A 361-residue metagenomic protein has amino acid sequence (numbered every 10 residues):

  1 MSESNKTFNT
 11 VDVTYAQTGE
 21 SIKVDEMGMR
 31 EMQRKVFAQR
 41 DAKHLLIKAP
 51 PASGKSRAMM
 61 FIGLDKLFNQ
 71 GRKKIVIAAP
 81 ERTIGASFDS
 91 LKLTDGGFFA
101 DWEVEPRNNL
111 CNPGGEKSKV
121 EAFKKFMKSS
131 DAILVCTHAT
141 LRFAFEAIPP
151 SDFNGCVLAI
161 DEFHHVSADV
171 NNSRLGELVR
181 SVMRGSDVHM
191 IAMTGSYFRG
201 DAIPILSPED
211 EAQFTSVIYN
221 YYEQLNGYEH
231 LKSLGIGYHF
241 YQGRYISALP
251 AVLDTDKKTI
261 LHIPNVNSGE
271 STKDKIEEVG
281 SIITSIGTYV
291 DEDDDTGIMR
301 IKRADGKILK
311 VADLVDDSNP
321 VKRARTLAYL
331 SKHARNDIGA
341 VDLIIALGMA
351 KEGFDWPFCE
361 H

Functional and structural regions predicted by a protein language model:
N5-K48: Conserved pre-motif I regulatory segment
V24-D25, R30, V182-E292: Interdomain helical connector at the RecA1-RecA2 junction of SF1/SF2 helicase-like NTPases
D41-I47, R72-K74, D131-A132, D256-K258 (+1 more regions): Pre-Walker A (Motif I) flank of P-loop NTPase domains
A42-G63: Walker A/P-loop
S53, A79-P80, A86-M127, I133 (+3 more regions): Conserved C-terminal RecA-like helicase domain
K66-K73, G96-F99: Post-Walker A helix-loop "phosphate-sensing" segment adjacent to the P-loop in P-loop NTPases
I77, L134-T137, D187-G195, I345-A346: Structural recognition of the conserved hydrophobic beta-strand(s) that form the central parallel beta-sheet of P-loop
H138-A139, P149-H189: SF2 helicase catalytic motif II
